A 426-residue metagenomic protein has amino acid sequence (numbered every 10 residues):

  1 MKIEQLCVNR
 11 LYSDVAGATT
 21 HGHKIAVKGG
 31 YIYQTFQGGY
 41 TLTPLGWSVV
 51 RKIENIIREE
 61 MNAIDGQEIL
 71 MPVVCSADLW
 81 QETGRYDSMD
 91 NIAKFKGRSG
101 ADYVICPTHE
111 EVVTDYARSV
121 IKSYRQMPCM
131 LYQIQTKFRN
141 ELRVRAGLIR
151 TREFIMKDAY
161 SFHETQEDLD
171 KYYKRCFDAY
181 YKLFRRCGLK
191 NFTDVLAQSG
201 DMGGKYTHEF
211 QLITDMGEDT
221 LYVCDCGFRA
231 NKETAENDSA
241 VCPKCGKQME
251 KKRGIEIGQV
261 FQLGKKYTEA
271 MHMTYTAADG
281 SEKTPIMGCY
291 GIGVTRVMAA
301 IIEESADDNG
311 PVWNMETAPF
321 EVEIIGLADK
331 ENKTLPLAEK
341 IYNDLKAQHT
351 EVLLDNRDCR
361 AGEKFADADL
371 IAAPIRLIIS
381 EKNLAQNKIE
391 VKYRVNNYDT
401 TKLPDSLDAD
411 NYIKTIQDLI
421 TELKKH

Functional and structural regions predicted by a protein language model:
M1-H426: NTP/phosphate- and nucleic-acid-binding module
